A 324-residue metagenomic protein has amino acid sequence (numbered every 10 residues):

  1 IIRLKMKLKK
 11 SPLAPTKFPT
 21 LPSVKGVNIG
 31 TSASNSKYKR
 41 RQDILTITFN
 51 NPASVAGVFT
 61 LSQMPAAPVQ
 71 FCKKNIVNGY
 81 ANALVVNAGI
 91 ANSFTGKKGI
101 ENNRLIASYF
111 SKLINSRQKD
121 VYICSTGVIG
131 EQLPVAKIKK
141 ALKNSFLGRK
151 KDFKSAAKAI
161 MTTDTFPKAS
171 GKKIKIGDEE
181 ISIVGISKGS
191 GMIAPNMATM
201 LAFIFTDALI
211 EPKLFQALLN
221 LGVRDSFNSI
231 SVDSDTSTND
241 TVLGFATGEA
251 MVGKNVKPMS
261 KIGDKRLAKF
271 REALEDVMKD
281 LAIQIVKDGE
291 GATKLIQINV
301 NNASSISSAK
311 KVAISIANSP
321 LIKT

Functional and structural regions predicted by a protein language model:
L4-T60: N-terminal amphipathic/basic leader segments beginning at the initiator methionine
V24-S34, S54-V55, K168-K172, G185-G191 (+3 more regions): Glycine-rich, charged/polar anion/phosphate-binding loops that engage phosphate groups from diverse ligands
I44-L105, Y122, A194-A217: Glycine-rich phosphate/pyrophosphate-binding loop regions near the starts of catalytic domains
I44-N50, F71-N75, L84-V85, K172-I176 (+4 more regions): Short beta-strand elements
K73-N78, S111-Q118, I283-E290: Phosphate/pyrophosphate-binding loops at sites that engage ATP/ADP/AMP, CoA/4′-phosphopantetheine, polyphosphate
L84, G89-K97, K119-I138, S231-K254 (+3 more regions): Short, surface-exposed loop/turn segments at secondary-structure boundaries that line and modulate
R104-L105, Y109-F227, V232, S237: Glycine-rich, mobile lid/loop segments that gate access to catalytic sites or pores
G244-T324: A glycine- and small/hydrophobic-rich beta-loop-beta segment that serves as a flexible "lid/hinge" or phosphate-binding
